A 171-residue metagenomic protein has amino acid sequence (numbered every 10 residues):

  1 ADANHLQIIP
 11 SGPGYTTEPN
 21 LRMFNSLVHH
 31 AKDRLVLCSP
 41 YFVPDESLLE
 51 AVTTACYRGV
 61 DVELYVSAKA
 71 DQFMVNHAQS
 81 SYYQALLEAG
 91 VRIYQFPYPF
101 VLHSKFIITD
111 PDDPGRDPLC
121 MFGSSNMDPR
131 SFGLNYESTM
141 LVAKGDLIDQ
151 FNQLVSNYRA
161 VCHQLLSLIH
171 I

Functional and structural regions predicted by a protein language model:
A1-I169: Charged, low-complexity intrinsically disordered terminal segments
